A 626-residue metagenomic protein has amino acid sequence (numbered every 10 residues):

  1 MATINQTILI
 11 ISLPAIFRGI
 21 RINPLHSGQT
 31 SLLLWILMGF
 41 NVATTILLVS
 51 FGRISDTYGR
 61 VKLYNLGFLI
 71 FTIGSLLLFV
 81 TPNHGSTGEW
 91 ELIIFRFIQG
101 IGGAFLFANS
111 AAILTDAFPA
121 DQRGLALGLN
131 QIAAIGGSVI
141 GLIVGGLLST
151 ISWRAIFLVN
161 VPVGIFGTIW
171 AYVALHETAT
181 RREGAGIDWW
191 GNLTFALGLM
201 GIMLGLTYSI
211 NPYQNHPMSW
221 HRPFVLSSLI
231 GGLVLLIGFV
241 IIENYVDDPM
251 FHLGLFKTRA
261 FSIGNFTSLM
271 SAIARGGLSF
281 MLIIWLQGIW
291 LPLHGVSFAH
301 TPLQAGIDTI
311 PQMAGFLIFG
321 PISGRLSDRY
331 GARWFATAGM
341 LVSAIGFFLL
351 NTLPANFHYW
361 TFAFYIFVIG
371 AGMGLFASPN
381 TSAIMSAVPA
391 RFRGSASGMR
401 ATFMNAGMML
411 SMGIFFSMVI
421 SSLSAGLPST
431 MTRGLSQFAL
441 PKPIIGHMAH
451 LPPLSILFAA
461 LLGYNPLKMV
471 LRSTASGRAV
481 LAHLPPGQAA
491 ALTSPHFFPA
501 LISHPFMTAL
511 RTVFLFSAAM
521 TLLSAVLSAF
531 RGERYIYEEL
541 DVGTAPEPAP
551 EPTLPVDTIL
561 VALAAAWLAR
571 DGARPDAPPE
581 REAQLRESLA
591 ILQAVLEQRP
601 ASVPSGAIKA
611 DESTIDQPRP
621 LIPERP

Functional and structural regions predicted by a protein language model:
M1-I4, I8-N41, H221-S227, L235 (+3 more regions): Transmembrane core module of solute transporters
M1-V173, I322-G324, L350-N351, F362: Transmembrane-helix bundle of Major Facilitator Superfamily
T3, A260, D328, P443-P626: Transmembrane-helix exit segments and adjacent C-terminal regions of multi-pass membrane proteins
I16-F17, I54-S55, V144-T150, L206 (+4 more regions): Interfacial helix-cap and linker-helix signal at transmembrane-aqueous boundaries of multi-pass secondary transporters
L37, N41, L127-I135, D188 (+4 more regions): Small-residue-rich transmembrane alpha-helices and their cytosolic helix-loop interfaces in multi-pass secondary
L66-I70, G74, F95, G102 (+9 more regions): Residue-level signature of the transmembrane alpha-helical cores of Major Facilitator Superfamily-type secondary
I132, G136, I140, S268-L269 (+5 more regions): Small-residue-rich alpha-helical segments with characteristic i,i+4
I151-F266, A274: Hydrophobic transmembrane-helix bundles of small-molecule transporters
